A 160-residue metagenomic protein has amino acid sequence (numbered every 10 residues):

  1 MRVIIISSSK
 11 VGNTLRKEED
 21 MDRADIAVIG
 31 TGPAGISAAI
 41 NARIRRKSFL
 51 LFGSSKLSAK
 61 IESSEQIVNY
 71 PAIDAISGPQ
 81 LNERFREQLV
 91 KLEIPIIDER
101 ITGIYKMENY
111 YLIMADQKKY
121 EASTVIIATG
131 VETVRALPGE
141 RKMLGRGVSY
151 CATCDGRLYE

Functional and structural regions predicted by a protein language model:
R2-I29, I96-E160: FAD-binding core/adjacent interface of flavoenzyme oxidoreductases
D25-F49: N-terminal Rossmann-like FAD-binding beta1-loop-alpha1 element of flavoenzymes
G32-P33, K56, E132: Residue-level detector of alpha-helix initiation sites
A39-N41, S63, L137-R141: Short amphipathic alpha-helical segments
I44-E62: Glycine-rich FAD pyrophosphate-binding loop
R45-R46, I67-V68, K142-G145: Glycine-rich, phosphate-binding/catalytic loops in enzymes
E62-K119: N-terminal Rossmann-like dinucleotide/flavin-binding domain of flavoprotein oxidoreductases that bind FAD/FMN
